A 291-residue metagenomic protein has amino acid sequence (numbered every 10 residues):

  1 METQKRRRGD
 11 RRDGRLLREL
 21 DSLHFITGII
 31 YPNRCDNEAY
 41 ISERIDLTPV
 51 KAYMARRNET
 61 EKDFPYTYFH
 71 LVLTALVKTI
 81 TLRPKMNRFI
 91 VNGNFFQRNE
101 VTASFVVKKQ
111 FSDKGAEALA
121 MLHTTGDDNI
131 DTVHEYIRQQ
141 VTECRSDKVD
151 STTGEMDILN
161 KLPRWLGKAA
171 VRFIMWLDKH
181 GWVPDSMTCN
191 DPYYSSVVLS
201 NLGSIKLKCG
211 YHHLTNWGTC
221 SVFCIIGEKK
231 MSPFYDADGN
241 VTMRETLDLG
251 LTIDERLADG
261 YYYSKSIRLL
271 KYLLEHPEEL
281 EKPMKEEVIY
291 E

Functional and structural regions predicted by a protein language model:
M1-E291: C-terminal catalytic/motor cores of large multi-domain enzyme assemblies
